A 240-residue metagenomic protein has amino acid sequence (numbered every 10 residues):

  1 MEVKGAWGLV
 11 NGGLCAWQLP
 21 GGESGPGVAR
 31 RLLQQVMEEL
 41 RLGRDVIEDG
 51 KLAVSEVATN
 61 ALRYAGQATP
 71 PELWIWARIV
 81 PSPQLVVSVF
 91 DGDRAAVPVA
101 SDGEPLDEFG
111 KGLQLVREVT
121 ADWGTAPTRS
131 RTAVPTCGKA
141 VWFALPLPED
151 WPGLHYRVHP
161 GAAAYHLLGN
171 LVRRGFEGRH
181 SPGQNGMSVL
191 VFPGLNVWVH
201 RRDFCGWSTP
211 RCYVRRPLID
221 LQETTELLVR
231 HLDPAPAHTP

Functional and structural regions predicted by a protein language model:
M1-D49, P210-C212, A237-P240: Bergerat-fold GHKL ATPase/HATPase_c domain
M1-G13, L62-Y156, F192-G194, P236-P240: Conserved beta-strand-loop-beta-strand hairpin that lines the nucleotide-binding pocket of ATP/GTP-utilizing enzymes
Q35, L147-N185, R215: Negatively charged, low-complexity tracts enriched in Asp/Glu with abundant Ser/Thr
R44-P71: Conserved ATP-binding N-box helix of the HATPase_c
F176-H200: Amphipathic, interaction-prone secondary-structure segments
L195-I219: Intrinsically disordered, low-complexity regulatory segments enriched in Ser/Thr/Pro and charged residues
R211-P240: Ampiphathic alpha-helical segments that act as solvent-exposed interaction surfaces
